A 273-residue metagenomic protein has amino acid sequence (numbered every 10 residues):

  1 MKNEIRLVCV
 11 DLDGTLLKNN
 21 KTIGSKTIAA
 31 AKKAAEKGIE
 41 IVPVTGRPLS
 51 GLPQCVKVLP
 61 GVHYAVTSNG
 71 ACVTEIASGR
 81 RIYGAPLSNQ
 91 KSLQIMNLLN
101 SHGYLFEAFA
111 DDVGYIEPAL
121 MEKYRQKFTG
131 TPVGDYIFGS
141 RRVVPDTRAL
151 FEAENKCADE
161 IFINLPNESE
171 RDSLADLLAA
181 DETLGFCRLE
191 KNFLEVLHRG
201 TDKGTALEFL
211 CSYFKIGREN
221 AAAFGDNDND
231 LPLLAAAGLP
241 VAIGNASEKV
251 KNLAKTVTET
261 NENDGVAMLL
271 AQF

Functional and structural regions predicted by a protein language model:
M1-V10, A29, E36: Non-catalytic pre-domain segments flanking phosphatase-related domains
K2-L7, K18, I23-S25, A179 (+1 more regions): Mg2+-dependent phosphoryl-transfer enzymes with acidic/Ser/Thr/Gly-rich catalytic loops
D11, T45, D226: Active-site glycine-centered loops adjacent to acidic/histidine catalytic or metal-binding residues that shape
T22-G130: Active-site phosphate-binding/coordination module
G38-V42, G61-H63, E160, E219-N220 (+1 more regions): Short active-site oxyanion
V62-S68, F128, F186-C187, P240-G244 (+1 more regions): Short hydrophobic/aromatic-enriched beta-strand-loop microsegments
L98, H102-Y104, F109-F224: Conserved acidic, metal-coordinating active-site core of Asp-based, Mg2+-dependent phosphoryl-transfer enzymes
